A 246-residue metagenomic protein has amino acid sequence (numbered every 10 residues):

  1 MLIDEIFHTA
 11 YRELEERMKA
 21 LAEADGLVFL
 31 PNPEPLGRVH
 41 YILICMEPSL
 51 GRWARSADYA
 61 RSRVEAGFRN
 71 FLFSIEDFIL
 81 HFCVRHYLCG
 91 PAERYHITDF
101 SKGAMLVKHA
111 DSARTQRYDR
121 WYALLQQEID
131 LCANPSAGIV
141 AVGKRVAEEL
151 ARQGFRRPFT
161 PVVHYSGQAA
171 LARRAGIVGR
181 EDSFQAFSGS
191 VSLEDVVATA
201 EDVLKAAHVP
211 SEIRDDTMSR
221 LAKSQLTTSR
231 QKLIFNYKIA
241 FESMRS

Functional and structural regions predicted by a protein language model:
M1-G138, K144-Q153, P158-T160, L171: A polyanion-binding, active-site-adjacent surface
M1-M18, D111-A123, A151-S246: C-terminal capping/extension of enzyme domains
